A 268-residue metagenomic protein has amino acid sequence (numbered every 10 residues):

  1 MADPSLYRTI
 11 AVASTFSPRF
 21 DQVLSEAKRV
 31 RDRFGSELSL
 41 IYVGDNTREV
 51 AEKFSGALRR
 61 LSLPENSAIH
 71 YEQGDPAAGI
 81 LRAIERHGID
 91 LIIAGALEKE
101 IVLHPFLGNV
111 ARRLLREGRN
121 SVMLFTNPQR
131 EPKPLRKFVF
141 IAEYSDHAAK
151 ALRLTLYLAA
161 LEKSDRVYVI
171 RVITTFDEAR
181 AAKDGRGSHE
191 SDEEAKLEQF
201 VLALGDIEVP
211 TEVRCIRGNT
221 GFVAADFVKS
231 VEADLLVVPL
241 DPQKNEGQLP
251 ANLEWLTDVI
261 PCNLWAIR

Functional and structural regions predicted by a protein language model:
M1-S5, D45-R48, R59-I92, K99-E100 (+2 more regions): Structural beta-alpha unit
A2-K53, R59, L63, K137-K183 (+2 more regions): Small/aliphatic-rich secondary-structure junction motif
V23, P76-A77, L107, A151 (+2 more regions): Amphipathic coiled-coil/heptad-repeat helices and related helical stalk/stem segments that mediate oligomerization
G56-R59, V110-A111, F140-A142, G185-S188 (+2 more regions): Short, hinge-like loop/turn segments at secondary-structure boundaries
L81-E131, D226-R268: Gly/Ser-rich helix-loop-strand patches that form or flank binding pockets for ribonucleotide-derived cofactors
K133, K150, K196: Conserved N-terminal glycine/acidic-rich loop preference
D165-L235, G247, N252: Structured core of small recognition/catalytic domains
